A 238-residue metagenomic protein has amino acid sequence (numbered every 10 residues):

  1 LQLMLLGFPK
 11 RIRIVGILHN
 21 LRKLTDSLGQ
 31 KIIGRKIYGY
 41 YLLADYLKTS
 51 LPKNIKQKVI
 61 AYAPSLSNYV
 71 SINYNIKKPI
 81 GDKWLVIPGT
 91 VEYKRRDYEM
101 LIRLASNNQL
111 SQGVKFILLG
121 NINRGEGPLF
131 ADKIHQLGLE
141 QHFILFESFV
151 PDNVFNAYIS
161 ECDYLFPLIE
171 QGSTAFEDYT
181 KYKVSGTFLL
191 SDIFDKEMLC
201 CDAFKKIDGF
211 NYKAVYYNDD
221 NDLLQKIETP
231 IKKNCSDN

Functional and structural regions predicted by a protein language model:
M4-L24, Y40-Y41: Active-site proximal beta-strand in glycosyltransferases
K23-I60, V70, D208: A short, active-site helix/loop in glycosyltransferases that binds the activated sugar's phosphate group
D26, P52-K53, K58-D82, R96-E99: Acidic anion/phosphate-binding donor-loop and adjacent secondary structure in glycosyltransferase catalytic cores
Y74-Y98, I102-S106, F116-L119: Conserved donor-binding/catalytic core segment of Leloir-type glycosyltransferases
K115-L129, S148: Glycosyltransferase donor-sugar binding loop
P128-Y164: Nucleotide-activated donor-binding/catalytic signature segment of Leloir-type glycosyltransferases, i.e., the conserved
F166-L189, I193-F194, C201-D208: Nucleotide-sugar-dependent
I193, K205-I231: Change "using UDP/GDP/dTDP sugars" to "using nucleotide sugars
